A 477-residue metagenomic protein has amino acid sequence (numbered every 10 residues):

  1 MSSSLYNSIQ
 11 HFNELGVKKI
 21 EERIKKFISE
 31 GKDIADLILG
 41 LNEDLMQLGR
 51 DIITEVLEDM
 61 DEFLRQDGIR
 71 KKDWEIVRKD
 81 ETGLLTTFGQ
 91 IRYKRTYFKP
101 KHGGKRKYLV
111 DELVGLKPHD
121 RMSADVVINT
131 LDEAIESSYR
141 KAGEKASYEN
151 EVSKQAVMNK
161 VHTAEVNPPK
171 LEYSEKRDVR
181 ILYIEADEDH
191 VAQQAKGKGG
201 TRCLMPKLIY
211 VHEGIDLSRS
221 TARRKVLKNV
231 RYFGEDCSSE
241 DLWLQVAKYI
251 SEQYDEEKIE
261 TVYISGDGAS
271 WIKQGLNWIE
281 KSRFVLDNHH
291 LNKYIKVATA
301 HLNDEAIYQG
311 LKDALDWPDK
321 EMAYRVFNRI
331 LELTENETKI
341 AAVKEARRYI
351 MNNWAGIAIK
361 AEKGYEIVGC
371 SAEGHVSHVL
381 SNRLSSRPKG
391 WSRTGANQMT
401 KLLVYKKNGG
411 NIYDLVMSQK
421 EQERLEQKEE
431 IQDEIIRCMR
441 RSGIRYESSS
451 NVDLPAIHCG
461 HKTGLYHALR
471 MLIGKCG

Functional and structural regions predicted by a protein language model:
M1-E55, F98-G477: Catalytic center-proximal scaffold of phosphoryl-transfer enzymes
E62-H119: An N-terminal low-complexity regulatory-tail signal and nearby short nucleic-acid-interaction modules
